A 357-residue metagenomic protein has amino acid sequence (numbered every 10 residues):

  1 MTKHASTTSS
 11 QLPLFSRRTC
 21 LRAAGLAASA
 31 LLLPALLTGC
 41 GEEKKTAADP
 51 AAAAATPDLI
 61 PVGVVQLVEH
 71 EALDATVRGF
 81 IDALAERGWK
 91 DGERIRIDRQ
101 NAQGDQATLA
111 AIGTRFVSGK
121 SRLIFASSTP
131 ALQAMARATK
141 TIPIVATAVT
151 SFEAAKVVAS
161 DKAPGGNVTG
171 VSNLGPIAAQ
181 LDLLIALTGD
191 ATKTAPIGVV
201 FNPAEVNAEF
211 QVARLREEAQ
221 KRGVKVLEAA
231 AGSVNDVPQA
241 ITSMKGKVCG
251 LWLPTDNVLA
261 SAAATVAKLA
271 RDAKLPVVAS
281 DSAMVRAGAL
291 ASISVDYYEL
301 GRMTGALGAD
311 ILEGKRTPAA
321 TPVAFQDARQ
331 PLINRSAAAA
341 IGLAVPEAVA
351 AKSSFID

Functional and structural regions predicted by a protein language model:
T2-D357: Short hydrophobic alpha-helices and adjacent helix-cap/hinge residues
